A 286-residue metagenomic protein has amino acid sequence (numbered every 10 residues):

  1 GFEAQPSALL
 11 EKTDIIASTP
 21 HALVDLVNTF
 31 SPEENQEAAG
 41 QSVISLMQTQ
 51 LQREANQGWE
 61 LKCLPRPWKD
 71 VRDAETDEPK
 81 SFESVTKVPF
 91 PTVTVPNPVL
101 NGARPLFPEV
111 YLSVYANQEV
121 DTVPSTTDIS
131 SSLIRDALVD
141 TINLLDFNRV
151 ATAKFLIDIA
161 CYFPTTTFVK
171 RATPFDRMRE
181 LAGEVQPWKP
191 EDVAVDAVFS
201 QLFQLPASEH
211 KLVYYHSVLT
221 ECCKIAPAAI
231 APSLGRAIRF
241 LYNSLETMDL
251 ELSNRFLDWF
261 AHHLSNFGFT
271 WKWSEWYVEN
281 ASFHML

Functional and structural regions predicted by a protein language model:
G1-L286: Eukaryotic alpha-helical solenoid repeat scaffolds
